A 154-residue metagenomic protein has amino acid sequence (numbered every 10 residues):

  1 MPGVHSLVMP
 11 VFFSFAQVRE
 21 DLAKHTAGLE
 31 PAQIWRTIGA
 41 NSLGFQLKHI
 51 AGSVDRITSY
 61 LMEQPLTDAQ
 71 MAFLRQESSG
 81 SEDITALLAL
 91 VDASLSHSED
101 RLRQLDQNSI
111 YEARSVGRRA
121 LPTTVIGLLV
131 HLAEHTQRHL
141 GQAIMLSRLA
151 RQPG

Functional and structural regions predicted by a protein language model:
M1-V11, S78-S79: Short, charged, low-complexity loops and linkers
V8-A16, A23, P31-R75, S115-G154: Short, contiguous alpha-helical
F15, R19, T26, V91 (+1 more regions): Hydrophobic alpha-helical core bundles mediating ligand binding, dimerization, or RNAP-core interactions
K24, G28-L29, D83: Residue-level detection of beta-strand scaffold positions
T26, P65, D106: Short, small-residue-rich loop/turn micro-motifs
S78-V116, G127-T136: Acidic/histidine-rich alpha-helical segments that form the ligand environment of transition-metal centers
